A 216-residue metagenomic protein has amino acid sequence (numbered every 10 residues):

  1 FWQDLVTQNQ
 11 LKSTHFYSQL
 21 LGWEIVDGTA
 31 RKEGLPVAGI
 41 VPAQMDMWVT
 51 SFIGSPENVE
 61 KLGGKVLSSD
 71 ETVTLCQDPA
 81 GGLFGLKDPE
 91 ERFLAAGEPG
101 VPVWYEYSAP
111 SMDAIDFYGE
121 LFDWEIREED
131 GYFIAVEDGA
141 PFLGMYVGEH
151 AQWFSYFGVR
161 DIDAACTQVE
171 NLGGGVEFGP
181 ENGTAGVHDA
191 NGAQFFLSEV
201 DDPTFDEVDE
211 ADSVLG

Functional and structural regions predicted by a protein language model:
F1-L11, D46-T50, K87-D116, L121 (+2 more regions): N-terminal beta-strand motif that seeds the catalytic metal site of vicinal oxygen chelate
F1-P36, K61, Y107-P141, A164 (+1 more regions): Core segments of cupin and vicinal oxygen chelate
F1-Q8, P36, V41-L62, E71-D78 (+3 more regions): Vicinal oxygen chelate
L21-M47, G82-E90, W124-Q152, D189-A190 (+1 more regions): Conserved short beta-strand elements that form part of the metal-binding/catalytic scaffold of enzyme active sites
L62-V103, V136-E137, C166-G216: Vicinal oxygen chelate
